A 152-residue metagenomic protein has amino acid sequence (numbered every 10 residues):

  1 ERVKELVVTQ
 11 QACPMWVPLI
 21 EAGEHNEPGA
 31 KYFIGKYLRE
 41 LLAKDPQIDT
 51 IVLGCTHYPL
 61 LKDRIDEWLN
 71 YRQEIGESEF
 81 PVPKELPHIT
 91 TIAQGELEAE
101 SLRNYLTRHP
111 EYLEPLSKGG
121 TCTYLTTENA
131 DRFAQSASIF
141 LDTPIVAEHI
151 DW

Functional and structural regions predicted by a protein language model:
E1-W152: Non-catalytic structural scaffold of enzyme domains
